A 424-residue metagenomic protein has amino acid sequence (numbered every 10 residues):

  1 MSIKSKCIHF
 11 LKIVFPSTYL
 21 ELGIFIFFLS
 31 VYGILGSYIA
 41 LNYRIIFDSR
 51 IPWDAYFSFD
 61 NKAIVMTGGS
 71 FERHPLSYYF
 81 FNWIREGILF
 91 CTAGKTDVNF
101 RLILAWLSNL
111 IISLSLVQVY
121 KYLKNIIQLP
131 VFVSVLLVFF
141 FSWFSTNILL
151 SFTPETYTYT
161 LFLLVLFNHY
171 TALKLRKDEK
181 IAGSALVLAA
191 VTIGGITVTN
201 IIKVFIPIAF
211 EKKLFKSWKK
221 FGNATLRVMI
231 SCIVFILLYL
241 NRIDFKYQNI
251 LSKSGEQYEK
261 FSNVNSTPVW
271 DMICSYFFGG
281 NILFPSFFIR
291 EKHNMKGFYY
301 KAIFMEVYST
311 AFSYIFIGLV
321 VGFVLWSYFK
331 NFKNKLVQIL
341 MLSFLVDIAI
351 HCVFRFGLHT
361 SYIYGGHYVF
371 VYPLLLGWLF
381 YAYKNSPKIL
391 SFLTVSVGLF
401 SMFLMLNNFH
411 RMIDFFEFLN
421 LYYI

Functional and structural regions predicted by a protein language model:
S2-H9, I201-I230: Perimembrane helix-loop-helix junctions
T67-V98: Short hydrophobic/aromatic helix or loop-helix immediately within or flanking a transmembrane segment in polytopic
W106-I127, F323-S327: Transmembrane-helix motifs of polytopic, lipid-linked glycan transferases
V119-W143, Q338, L342: Transmembrane-helix signature of polytopic, membrane-embedded enzymes that assemble or transfer cell-envelope glycans
L149-Y157: Short acidic/glycine- and proline-prone juxtamembrane loop motifs at membrane-interface regions of multi-pass membrane
Y159-R176, V371, L375: Specific aromatic-rich, kink-prone transmembrane helix
K180-K212, L399: Membrane-interface alpha helices of multi-pass inner-membrane proteins
F288-Y300, T310-K333: Hydrophobic, aromatic-rich transmembrane alpha-helices and their immediate juxtamembrane boundary segments
